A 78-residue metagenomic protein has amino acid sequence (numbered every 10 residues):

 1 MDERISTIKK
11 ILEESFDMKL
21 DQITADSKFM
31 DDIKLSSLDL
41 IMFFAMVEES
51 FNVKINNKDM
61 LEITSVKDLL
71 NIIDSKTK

Functional and structural regions predicted by a protein language model:
D2-L35, F44, E49-K78: Phosphopantetheine-dependent thiolation modules in NRPS/PKS and related acyl-activating systems
D39: Two-component histidine kinase catalytic core, primarily the HATPase_c
